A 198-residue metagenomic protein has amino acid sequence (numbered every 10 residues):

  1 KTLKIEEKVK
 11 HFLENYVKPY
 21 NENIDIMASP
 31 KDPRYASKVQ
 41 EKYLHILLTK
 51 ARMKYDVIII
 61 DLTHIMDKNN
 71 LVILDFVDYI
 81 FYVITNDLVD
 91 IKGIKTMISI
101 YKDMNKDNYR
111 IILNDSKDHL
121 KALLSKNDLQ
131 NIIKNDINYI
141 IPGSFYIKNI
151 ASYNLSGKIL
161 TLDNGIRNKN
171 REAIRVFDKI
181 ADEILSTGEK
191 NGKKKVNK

Functional and structural regions predicted by a protein language model:
K1-I26: Phosphate-binding loop that captures ATP/GTP phosphates
K31-R34, L88, S116-H119, F145-I147: Conserved nucleotide-binding/hydrolysis micro-motifs of P-loop NTPases
P33-H45: Short glycine-rich substrate-engagement loop in P-loop NTPases that contacts/grips substrate
S37, D90-T96, K148-A151: Short, charged, surface-exposed secondary-structure boundary motifs
K42-I140: Conserved catalytic-core segment of NTP-binding enzymes
K126-L162: Beta-strand-loop-alpha "switch" segments that mediate conformational coupling across diverse proteins
S152-K198: NTP-binding/hydrolysis catalytic cores, primarily Walker-type P-loop NTPases
